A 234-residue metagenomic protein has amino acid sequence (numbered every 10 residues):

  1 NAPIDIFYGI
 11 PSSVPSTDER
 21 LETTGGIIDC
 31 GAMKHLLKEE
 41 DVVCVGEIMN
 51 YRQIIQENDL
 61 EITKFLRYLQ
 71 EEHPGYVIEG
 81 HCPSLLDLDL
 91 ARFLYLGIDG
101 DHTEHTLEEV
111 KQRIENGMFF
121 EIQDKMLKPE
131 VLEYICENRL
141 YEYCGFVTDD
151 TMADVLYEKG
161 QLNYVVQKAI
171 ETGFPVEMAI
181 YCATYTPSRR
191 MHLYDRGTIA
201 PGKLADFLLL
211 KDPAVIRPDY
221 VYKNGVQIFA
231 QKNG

Functional and structural regions predicted by a protein language model:
N1-G75: Divalent-metal coordination cores built from histidine and acidic residues
I6, V45, R113, D149 (+3 more regions): Divalent metal-coordination and catalytic microenvironments
I6-I10, V43-E47, I78-G80, G100-H102 (+2 more regions): Hydrophobic faces of well-ordered beta-strands that scaffold small-molecule active sites in alpha/beta enzyme cores
D41-V42, H73, R92-G100, I114-F120 (+1 more regions): Glycine-enriched alpha-helix->loop->beta-strand junction motifs that scaffold or abut catalytic
E47-H105, D124: Divalent metal-binding pocket/active-site signature
E57, D87-L94, P129-Y141, M152-Q167 (+1 more regions): Histidine/acidic-residue-rich catalytic or RNA/ligand-binding cores of hydrolases and nuclease-related proteins
H102-T103, E121-L127, Y141-G160, G202: Short acidic/histidine-rich active-site segments
Y157-G173, E177-G234: Active-site microenvironment of metallo-dependent hydrolases
